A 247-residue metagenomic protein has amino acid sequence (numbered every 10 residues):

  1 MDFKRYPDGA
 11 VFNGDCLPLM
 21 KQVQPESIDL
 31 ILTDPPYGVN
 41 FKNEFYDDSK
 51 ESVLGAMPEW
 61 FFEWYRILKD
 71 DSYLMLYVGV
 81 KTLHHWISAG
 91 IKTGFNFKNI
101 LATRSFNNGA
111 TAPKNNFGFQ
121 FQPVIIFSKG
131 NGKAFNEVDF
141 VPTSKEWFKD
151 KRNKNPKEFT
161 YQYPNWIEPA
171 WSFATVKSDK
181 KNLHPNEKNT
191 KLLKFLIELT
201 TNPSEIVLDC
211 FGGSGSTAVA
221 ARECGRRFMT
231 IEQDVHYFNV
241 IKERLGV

Functional and structural regions predicted by a protein language model:
M1-I231, H236-V240: Core catalytic lobe of class I
E243: Acidic/aromatic/glycine-rich contiguous surface patches that form carbohydrate-binding/processing clefts and analogous
G246-V247: Class I S-adenosyl-L-methionine-dependent methyltransferase module
